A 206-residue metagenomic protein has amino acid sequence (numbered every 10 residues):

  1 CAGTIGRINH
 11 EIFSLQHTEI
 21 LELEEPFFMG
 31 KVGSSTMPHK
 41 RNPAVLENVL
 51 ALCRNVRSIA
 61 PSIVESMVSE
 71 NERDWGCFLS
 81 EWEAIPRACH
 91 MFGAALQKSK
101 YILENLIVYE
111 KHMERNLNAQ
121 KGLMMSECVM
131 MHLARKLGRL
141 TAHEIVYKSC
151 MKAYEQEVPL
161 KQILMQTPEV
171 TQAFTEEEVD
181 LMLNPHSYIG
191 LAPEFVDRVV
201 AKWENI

Functional and structural regions predicted by a protein language model:
C1-R57: Acidic, glycine-rich loop-and-beta core segments that form the ion-binding/anion-interacting portion of active sites
S35-I206: Catalytic-core signal marking the mid-to-C-terminal active-site face
